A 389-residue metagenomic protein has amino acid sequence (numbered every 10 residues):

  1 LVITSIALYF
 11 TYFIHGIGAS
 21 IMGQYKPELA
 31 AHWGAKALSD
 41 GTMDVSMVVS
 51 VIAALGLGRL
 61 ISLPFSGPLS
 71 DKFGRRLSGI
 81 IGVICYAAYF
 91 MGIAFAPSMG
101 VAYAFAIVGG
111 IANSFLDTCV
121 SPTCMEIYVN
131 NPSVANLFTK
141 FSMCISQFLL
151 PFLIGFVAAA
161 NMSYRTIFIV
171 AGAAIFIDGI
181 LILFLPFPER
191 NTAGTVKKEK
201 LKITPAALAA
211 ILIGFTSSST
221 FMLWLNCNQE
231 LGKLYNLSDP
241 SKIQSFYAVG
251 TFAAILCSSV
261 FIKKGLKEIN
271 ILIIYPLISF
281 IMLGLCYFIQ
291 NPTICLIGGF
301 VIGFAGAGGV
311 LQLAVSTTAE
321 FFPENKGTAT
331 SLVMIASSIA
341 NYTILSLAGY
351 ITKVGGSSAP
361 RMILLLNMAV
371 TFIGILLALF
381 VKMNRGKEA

Functional and structural regions predicted by a protein language model:
I3-A35, L63, M222-Q229, I344: Extracytoplasmic
M22-G23, I203-A253: Extracytoplasmic gate region of multi-pass secondary transporters
I61-G74, A254-K267, T352: Helix-to-loop junctions at the C-terminal end of transmembrane segments in multipass secondary transporters
I61-P97: Conserved MFS/SLC helix-loop-helix module at the cytosolic interface between two early adjacent transmembrane helices
L77-M91, N270-L285: Structural signature of the two symmetry-related core transmembrane helices
F105-F141: Cytoplasmic helix-loop-helix junction between adjacent transmembrane helices in 12-TM secondary transporters
F115-Y128, G308-F322: Intracellular juxtamembrane helix-capping segments at the cytosolic ends of symmetry-related transmembrane helices
N130-N131, A135-P186: Helix-loop-helix hairpin linking two adjacent transmembrane segments in secondary transporters
